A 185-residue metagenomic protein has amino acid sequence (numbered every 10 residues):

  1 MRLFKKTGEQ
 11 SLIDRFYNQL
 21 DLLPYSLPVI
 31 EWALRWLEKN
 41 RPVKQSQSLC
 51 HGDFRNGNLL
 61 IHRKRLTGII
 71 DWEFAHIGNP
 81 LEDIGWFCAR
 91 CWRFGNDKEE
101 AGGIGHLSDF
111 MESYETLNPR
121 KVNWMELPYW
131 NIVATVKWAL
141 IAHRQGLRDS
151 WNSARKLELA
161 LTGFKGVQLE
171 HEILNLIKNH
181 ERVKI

Functional and structural regions predicted by a protein language model:
M1-L3, Q19, G95-E100, P128: A ubiquitous short alpha-helical element
M1-W32, R41-S48, F74-G78, S153-G166: A cross-family kinase active-site recognition segment
L3-F4, K121-V133: All-alpha amphipathic helical-bundle segments outside canonical DNA-binding/catalytic cores that form hydrophobic
Y25, G102, E115-P119, W138-I185: ATP/Mg2+ or Mg2+-diphosphate-binding catalytic cores that bind nucleotide phosphates or diphosphates via glycine-rich
R35-E82, C88: Active-site acidic catalytic loop and adjacent metal/ATP-binding pocket of ATP-dependent phosphoryl transfer enzymes
S48, L60-T67, V122, I177-I185: Conserved NTP-binding catalytic cores of kinases and kinase-like/nucleotidyltransferase enzymes across multiple kinase
L81-P119, V133-N152: Active-site activation/catalytic loop segments of kinase-like enzymes and analogous catalytic loops in related
